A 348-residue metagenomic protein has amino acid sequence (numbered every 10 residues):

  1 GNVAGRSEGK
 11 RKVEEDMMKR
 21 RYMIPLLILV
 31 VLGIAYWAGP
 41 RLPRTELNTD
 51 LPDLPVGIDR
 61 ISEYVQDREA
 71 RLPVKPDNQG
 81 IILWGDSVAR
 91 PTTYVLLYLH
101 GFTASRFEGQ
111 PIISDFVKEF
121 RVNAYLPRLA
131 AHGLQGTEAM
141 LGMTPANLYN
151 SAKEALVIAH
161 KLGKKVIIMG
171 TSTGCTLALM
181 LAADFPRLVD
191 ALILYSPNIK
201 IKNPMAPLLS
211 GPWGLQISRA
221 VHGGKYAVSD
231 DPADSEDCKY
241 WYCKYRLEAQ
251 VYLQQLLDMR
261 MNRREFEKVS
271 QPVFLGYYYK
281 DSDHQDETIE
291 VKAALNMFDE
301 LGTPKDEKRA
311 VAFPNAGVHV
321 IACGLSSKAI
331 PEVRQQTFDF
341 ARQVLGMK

Functional and structural regions predicted by a protein language model:
D16-V30: N-terminal Sec-pathway targeting helices
P76-F120, L129: Short, surface-exposed "cap/lid" segments of acyl-processing enzymes
G85-R90, C238-A316, E332-F338: Serine-hydrolase catalytic core
L134-L162: Catalytic nucleophile-loop/oxyanion-hole region of alpha/beta-hydrolase and closely related hydrolase-like folds
L162-T171: Alpha/beta-hydrolase fold nucleophile elbow
G170-G174, A178: Gly/Ala-rich beta-loop-alpha elbow adjacent to hydrolase catalytic centers
I193-N203: Active-site nucleophile loop of the alpha/beta-hydrolase fold
A316-A329: Catalytic histidine-centered segment of alpha/beta-hydrolase-like enzymes
